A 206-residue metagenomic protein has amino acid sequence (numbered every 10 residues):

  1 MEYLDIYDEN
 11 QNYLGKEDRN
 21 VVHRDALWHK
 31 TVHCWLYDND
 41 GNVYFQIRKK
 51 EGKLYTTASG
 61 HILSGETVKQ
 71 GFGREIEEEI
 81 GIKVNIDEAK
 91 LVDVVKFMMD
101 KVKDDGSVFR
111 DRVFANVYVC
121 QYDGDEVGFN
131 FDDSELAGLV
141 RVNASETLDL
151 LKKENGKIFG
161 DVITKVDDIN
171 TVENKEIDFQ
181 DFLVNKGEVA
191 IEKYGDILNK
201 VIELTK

Functional and structural regions predicted by a protein language model:
M1-H33, Y37-N39: Acidic, metal-coordinating catalytic segment for phosphate/diphosphate chemistry, firing primarily on the Nudix
V21-V32, N39-E78: Conserved Nudix-box catalytic region and its N-terminal flanking loop in Nudix hydrolases and closely related
A26-W28, F109-R112: A short catalytic or substrate-binding loop motif that flags glycine-/basic-rich loops and adjacent residues that bind
W35-L36, K83, S107-R110: Short, conserved, surface-exposed binding loops centered on an aromatic residue
Y37-D40, G81-N85, D125-G128: Secondary-structure boundary elements
G52, A58, D93, M99-K101 (+1 more regions): Nudix hydrolase/Nudix homology domain
K83-V94: A short coil-to-beta-strand element that immediately follows conserved catalytic motifs
